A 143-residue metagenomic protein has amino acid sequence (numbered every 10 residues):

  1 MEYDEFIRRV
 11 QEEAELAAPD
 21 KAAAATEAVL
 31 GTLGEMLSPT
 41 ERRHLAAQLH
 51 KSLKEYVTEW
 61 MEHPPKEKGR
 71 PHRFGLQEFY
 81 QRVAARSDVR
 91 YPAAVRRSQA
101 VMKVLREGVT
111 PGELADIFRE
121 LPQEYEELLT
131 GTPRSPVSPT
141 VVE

Functional and structural regions predicted by a protein language model:
M1-D4, D20, A24, R70-Q77: Alpha-helix N-cap/helix-start motif at coil-to-helix transitions, marked by capping-box chemistry
M1-E2, M36-K66, E107-V141: Extended intrinsically disordered, low-complexity coil regions enriched in Ser, Thr, Gly, Ala and often Pro
I7: N-terminal loops that bind phosphate or other acidic moieties and the adjacent beta-alpha structural core
Q11-E15: Disorder-to-helix initiation segments
L16-A28, G34-T40, V89-A100, V104-R119: Short, low-complexity cationic-aromatic patches
A28-V29, L45: Long, amphipathic alpha-helical "stalk/connector" segments that mediate intersubunit docking and mechanical coupling
Y56-G112: Short, solvent-exposed interaction modules
